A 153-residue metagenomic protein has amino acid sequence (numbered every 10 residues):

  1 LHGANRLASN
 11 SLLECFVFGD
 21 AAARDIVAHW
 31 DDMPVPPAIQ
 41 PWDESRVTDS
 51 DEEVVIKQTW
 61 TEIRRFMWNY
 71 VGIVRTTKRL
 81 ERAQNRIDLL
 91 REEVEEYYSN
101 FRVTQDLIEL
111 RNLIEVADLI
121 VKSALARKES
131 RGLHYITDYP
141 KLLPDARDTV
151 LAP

Functional and structural regions predicted by a protein language model:
L1-P153: Glycine- and aromatic-enriched mobile tails/lids
